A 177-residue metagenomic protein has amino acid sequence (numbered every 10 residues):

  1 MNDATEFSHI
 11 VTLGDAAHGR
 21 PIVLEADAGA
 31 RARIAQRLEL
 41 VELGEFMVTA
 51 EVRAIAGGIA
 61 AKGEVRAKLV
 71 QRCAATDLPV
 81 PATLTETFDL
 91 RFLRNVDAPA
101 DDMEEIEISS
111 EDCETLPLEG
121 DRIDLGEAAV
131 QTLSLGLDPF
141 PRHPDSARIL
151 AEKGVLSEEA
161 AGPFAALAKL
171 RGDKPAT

Functional and structural regions predicted by a protein language model:
M1-A17, P21, E25, R91-T177: Charge-rich, low-complexity linker and terminal segments
M1-R66, V70: A positional/architectural concept
L24-A26, V48-A50, G63-R66, L84-F92 (+2 more regions): A structural signal for short, well-ordered beta-strand segments
A30, A56-G58, C73, V96-A98 (+1 more regions): Residues that cap or initiate secondary-structure elements
A32, Q36, A74, Q131 (+1 more regions): Solvent-exposed alpha-helical segments within well-ordered globular domains of core cellular machineries
Q36-L40, A74-P81, L135, G172: Short, intrinsically disordered, mixed-charge
K68-D101: Helix-adjacent hinge/juxtasegments
